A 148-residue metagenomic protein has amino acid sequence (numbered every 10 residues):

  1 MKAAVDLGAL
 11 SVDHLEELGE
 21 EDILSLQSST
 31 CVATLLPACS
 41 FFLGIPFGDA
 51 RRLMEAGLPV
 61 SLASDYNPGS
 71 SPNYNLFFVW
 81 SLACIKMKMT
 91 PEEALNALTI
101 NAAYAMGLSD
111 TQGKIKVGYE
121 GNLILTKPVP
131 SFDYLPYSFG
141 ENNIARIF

Functional and structural regions predicted by a protein language model:
M1-T111: Active-site-adjacent C-terminal substructures of enzyme catalytic domains
I100, E120-F148: C-terminal cap of metal-dependent C-N hydrolases
